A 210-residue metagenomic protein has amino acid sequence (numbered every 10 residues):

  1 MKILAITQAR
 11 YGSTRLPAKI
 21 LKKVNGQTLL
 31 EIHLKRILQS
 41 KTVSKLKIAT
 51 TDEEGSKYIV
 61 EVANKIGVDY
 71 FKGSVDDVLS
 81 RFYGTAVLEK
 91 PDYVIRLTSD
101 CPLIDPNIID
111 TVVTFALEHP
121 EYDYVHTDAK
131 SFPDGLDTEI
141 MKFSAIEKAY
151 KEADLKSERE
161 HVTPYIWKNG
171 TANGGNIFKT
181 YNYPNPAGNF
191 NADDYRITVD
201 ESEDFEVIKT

Functional and structural regions predicted by a protein language model:
M1-L16: N-terminal nucleotide-binding beta1-loop-alpha1 segment
L29-L46, E61, K65-I66: A short, N-terminal amphipathic alpha-helix
V60, N64-D76, V87: Conserved donor nucleotide-binding strand/loop of the catalytic core
G84, D105-S131: Conserved donor-nucleotide/metal-binding helix-loop-beta segment in metal-dependent transferases, i.e., the alpha-helix
V94-I95: Short aromatic/hydrophobic "clamp" motif used to bind/position activated sugar donors
T111-D123, K142-E160, Y165-N173: Basic phosphate/pyrophosphate-binding loop/patch that engages nucleotide-derived ligands
L136-M141, R196-V199: Short glycine- and hydrophobic/aromatic-rich loop-to-beta-strand nucleating segment in the catalytic cores
V162-T210: Conserved alpha/beta core of the MobA/IspD/sugar-nucleotide pyrophosphorylase nucleotidyltransferase superfamily
